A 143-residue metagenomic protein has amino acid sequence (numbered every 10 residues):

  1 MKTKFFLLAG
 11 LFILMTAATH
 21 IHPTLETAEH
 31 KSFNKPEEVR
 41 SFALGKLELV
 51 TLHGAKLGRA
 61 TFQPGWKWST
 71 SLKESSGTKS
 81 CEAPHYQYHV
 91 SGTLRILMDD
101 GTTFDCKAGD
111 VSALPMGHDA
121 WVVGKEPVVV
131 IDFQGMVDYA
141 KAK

Functional and structural regions predicted by a protein language model:
M1-K4: Positively charged n-region of N-terminal signal peptides that target proteins for export
L8-T16: Bacterial N-terminal signal peptides
A17-T61, S69-T70, K143: A short, N-terminal "cap"/entry segment at the start of jelly-roll beta-barrel domains of the cupin/DSBH fold
K67-W68, G92-L97, A120: Short beta-strand segments in beta-sandwich/barrel cores
W68-E82, T103-F104: Vicinal oxygen chelate
T78-I96: Short, conserved beta-strand element in jelly-roll/cupin
M98-G117: Short acidic-glycine-tyrosine-enriched beta hairpin
P115-A140: Ligand-binding loop in jelly-roll beta-barrel domains
